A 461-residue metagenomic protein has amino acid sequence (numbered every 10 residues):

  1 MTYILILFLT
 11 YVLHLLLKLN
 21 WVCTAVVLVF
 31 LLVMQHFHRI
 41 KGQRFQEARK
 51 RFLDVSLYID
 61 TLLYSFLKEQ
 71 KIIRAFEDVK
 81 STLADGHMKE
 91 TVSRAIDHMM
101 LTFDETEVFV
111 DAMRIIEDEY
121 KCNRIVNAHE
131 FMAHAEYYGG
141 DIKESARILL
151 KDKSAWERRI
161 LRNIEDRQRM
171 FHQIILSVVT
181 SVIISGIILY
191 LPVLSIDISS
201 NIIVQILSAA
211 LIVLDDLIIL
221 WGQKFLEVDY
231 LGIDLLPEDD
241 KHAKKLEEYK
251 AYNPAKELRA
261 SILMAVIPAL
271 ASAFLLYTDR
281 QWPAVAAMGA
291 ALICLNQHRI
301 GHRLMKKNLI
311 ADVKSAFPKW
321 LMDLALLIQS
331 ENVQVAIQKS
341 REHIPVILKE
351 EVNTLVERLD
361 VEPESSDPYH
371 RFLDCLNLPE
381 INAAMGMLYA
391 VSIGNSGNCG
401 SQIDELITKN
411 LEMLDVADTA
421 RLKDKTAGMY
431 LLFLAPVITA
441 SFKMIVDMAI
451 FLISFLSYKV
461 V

Functional and structural regions predicted by a protein language model:
Y3-L9, K151, E157-L220, M264-L270 (+4 more regions): Bilayer-spanning, highly hydrophobic alpha-helical transmembrane segments
L17, V108-E117, I188-L207, Y277-P283 (+2 more regions): Membrane-interfacial helix-loop-helix connectors in multipass membrane proteins
L19-T24, L28, F45, G86-E90 (+5 more regions): Long, mid-chain structured domain cores
V22-E107, P237-K256, A269-S272, L276-L359: Juxtamembrane/interface alpha-helical elements of multi-pass membrane proteins
D60-V79, E117-D166, I174, L226-K241 (+3 more regions): Hydrophobic alpha-helical segments characteristic of transmembrane helices
H87-A133, A146, E351-L359, S365 (+1 more regions): Long, solvent-exposed extracytoplasmic domains/loops
V204-D229, A284-A316, I381, V391 (+1 more regions): Alpha-helical transmembrane segments and their immediate juxtamembrane interface regions
I219-K250, I300-M305, L452-Y458: Junction motif at the cytosolic side of a transmembrane helix
